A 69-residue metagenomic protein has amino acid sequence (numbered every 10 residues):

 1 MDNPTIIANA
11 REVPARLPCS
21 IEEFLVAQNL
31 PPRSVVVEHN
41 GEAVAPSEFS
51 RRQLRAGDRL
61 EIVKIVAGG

Functional and structural regions predicted by a protein language model:
M1-G68: Ubiquitin-like/PB1-type beta-grasp interaction modules and other compact soluble beta-rich domains
